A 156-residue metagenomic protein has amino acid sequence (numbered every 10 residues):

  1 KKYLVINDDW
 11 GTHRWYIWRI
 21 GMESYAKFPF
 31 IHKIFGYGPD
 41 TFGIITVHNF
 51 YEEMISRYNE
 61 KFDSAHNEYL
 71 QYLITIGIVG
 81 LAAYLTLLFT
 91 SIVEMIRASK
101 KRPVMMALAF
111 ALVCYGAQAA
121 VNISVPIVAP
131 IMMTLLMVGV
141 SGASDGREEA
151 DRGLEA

Functional and structural regions predicted by a protein language model:
L4-V5, D9-F62, I76-A82: TM-adjacent membrane-interface loops and short helices in multi-pass inner/ER membrane proteins
H48, E94-R97, A119: Transmembrane helix-loop junction
Y69: Short active-site alpha-helical segment characteristic of glycosyltransferases and processive polysaccharide synthases
V79-A98: Hydrophobic, aromatic-rich transmembrane alpha-helices and their immediate juxtamembrane boundary segments
Y84-L87, K100-E155: Transmembrane alpha-helices of multi-pass inner-membrane enzymes
